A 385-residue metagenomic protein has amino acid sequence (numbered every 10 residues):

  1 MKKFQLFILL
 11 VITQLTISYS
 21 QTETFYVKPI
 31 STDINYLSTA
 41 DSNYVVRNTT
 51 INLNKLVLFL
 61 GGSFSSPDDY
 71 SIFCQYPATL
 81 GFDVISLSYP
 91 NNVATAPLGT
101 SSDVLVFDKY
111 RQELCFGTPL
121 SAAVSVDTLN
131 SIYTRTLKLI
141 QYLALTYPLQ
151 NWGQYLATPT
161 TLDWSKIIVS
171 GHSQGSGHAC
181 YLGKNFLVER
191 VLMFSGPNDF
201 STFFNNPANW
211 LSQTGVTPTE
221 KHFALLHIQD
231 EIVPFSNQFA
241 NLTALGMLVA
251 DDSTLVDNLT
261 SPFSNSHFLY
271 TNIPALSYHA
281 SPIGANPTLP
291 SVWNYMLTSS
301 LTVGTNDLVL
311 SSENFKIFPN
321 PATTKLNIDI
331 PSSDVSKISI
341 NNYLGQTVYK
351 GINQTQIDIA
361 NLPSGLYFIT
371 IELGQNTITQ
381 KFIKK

Functional and structural regions predicted by a protein language model:
M1-T22, V303-D307, S311-E313, Y349 (+2 more regions): Bacterial Sec-dependent N-terminal signal peptides
Q21-I51: N-terminal cap/lid segment of alpha/beta-hydrolase-fold proteins
N43-T49, E189-P282: The feature captures the conserved acid-bearing segment of alpha/beta-hydrolase catalytic domains
N54-G62: Short beta-strand element of the alpha/beta-hydrolase
Y70-S86: Short amphipathic alpha-helix adjacent to the substrate-entry channel of hydrolases
V104-T160: Alpha/beta-hydrolase active-site loop
S170-G175, A179: Gly/Ala-rich beta-loop-alpha elbow adjacent to hydrolase catalytic centers
D307-K385: C-terminal outer-membrane/trafficking sorting elements
